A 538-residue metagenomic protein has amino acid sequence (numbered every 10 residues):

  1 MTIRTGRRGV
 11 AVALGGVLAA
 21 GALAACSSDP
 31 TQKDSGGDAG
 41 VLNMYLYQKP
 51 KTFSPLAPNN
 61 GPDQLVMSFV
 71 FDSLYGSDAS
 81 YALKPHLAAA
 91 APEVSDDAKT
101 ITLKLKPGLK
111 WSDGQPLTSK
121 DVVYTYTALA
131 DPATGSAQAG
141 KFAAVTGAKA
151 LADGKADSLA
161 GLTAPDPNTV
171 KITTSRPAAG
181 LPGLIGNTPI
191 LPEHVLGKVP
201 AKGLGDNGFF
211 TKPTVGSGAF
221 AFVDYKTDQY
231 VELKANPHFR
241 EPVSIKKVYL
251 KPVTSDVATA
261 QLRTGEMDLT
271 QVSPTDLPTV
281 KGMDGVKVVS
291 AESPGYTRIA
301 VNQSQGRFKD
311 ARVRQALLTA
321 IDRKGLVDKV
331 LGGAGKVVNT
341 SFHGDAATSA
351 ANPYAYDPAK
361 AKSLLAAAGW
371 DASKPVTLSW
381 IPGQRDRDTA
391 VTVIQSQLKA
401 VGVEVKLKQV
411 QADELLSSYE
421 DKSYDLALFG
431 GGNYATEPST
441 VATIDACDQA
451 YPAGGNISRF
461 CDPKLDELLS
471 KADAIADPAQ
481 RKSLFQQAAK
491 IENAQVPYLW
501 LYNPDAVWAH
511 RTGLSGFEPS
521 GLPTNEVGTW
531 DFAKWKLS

Functional and structural regions predicted by a protein language model:
Y45-D96, V215-G216: N-terminal lobe/hinge region of extracytoplasmic solute-binding protein
A90-Q138, K171: Aromatic- and charge-enriched surface segment that lines or borders ligand/interaction sites
K104, G140-G197: Surface-exposed binding/hinge segments that line and control ligand-binding clefts or catalytic entry sites
A178-V243: Gly/Pro-rich hinge or "lid" segments in bacterial periplasmic/extracellular proteins
G208-T211, Y230-V280: Ligand-site clamp/hinge motif
K234-H238, S293-A316, A320, P504: A bilobed periplasmic-binding-protein/Venus flytrap-type ligand-binding module shared by bacterial periplasmic
K309-S396, A400-V401, K536-L537: Append "and occasionally in soluble cytosolic enzymes with long acidic Gly/Pro-rich linkers
I321-T348, D386-V393, Y419-S538: Detector for C-terminal structural segments
